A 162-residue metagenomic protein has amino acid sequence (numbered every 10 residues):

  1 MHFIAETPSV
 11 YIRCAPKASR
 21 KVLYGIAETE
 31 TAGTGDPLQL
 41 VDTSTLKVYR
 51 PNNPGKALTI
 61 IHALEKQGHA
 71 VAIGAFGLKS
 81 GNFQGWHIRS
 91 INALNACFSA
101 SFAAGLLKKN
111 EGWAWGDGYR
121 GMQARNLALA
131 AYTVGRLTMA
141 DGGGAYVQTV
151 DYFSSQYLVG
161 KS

Functional and structural regions predicted by a protein language model:
M1-G160: Catalytic glycan-binding domains that act on GlcNAc-containing polysaccharides
